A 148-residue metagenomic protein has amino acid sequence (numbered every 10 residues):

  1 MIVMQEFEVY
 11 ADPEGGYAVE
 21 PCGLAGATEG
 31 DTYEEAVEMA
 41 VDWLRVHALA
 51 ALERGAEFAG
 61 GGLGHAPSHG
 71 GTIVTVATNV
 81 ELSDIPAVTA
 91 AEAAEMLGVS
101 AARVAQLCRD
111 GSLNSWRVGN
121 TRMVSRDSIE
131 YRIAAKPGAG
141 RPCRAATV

Functional and structural regions predicted by a protein language model:
I2-Q5, M39-A102, Q106-R109, N114-V118 (+1 more regions): Short, charged, surface-exposed hinge/linker loops at domain edges that act as mobile lids or interdomain connectors
E6-A25: Short aromatic-glycine-(Arg/Gly/Cys) micro-motifs in beta-strand/loop hairpins
E14-G16, A87, G119-T121: A generic structural signal for beta-strand entry/edge sites
V19, A36, V104: Hydrophobic pocket/interface hotspot
C22-E35: A short, exposed loop/beta-hairpin motif centered on an aromatic-Gly-Thr core
W116-R126: Short Lys/Arg-enriched helix C-cap and helix-to-coil transition segments that create basic nucleic-acid-contact patches
S128-V148: A short, Lys/Arg-enriched interface patch at domain edges and termini
